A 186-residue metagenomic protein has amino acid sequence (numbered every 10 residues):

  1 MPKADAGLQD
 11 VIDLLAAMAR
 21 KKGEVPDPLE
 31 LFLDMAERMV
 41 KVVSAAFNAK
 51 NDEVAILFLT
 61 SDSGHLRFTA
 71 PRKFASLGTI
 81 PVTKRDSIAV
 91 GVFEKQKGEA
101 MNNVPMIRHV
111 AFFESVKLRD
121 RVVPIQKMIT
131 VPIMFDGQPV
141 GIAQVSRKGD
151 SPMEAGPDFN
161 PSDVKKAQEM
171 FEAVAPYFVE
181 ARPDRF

Functional and structural regions predicted by a protein language model:
M1-P71, E180-F186: Intrinsically disordered, low-complexity terminal regulatory regions
P28, G78-P81, L118, G156-D163: Alpha-helix N-cap/helix-initiation motif
V40-A45, V104-F112, V145-S151: Short regulatory "switch" loops immediately downstream of catalytic or recognition motifs within protein catalytic
T60-F113, D120-R121: Regulatory sensory and allosteric helical modules in signal-transduction proteins and certain transcription factors
D62-S63, D136-Q138: Short strand-connecting beta-turns/loops that link adjacent beta-strands
A75, D136, K148-D150: Short coil/turn motifs at secondary-structure junctions
Q126-F135: A short, aliphatic-rich beta-strand micro-motif
G141-F186: Juxtadomain coupling helices with adjacent low-complexity linkers
